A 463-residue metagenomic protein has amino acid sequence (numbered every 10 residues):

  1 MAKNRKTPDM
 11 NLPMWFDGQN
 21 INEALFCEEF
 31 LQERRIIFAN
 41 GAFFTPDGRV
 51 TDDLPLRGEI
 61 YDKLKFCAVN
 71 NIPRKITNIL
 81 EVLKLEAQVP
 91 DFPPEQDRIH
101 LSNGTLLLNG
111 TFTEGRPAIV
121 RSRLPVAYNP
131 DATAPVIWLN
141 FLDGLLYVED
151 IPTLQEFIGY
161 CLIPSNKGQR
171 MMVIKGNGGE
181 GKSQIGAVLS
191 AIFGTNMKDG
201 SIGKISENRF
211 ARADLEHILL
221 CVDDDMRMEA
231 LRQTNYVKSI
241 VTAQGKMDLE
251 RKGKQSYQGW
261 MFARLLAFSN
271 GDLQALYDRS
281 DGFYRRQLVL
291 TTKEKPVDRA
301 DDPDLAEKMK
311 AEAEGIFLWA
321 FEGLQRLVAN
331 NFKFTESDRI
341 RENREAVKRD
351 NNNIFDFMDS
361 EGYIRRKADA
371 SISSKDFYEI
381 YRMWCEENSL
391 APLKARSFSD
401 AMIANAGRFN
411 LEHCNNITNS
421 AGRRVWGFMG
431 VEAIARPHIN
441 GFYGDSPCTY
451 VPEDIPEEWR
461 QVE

Functional and structural regions predicted by a protein language model:
M1-K3, A39-C67: Modules that initiate DNA replication and primer synthesis
A2-A39, K65-E463: Feature primarily recognizes SF3-like P-loop helicase cores of small DNA viruses
